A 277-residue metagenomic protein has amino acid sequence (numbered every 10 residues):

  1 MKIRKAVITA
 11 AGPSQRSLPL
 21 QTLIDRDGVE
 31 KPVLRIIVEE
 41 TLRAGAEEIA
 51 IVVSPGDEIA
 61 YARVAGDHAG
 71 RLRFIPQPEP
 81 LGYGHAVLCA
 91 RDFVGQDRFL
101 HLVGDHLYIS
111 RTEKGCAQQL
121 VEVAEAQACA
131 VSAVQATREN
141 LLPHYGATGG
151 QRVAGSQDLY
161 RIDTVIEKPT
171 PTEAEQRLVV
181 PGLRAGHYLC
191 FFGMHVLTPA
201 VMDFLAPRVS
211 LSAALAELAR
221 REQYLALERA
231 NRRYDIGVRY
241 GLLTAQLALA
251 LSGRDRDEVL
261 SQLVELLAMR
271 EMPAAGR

Functional and structural regions predicted by a protein language model:
M1-H101, L107-T112, A275-R277: Conserved N-terminal catalytic core of the sugar/cofactor nucleotidyltransferase
L34, A90, D105, T148 (+2 more regions): Residue-level signal for inorganic ion chemistry
R43, G66, D92-G95, E125-A126 (+5 more regions): Generic secondary-structure signature for well-ordered alpha-helical cores
R71-R73, R161, Q223-L225: Conserved beta-strand segments of alpha/beta enzyme cores
I75-Q77, A133-V134, K168, L227-R229: Conserved beta-strand termini and adjacent loop/short-helix elements that scaffold enzyme active sites in alpha/beta
E79-Y83, E139-L141, P171-A174, R233-D235: A short acidic, often aromatic-flanked loop/helix-cap motif at beta-alpha or helix-coil junctions that lines enzyme
I109-H195, P199, D203: Conserved core of the sugar-phosphate nucleotidyltransferase
R152, R177-V179, L183-R277: Conserved alpha/beta core of the MobA/IspD/sugar-nucleotide pyrophosphorylase nucleotidyltransferase superfamily
